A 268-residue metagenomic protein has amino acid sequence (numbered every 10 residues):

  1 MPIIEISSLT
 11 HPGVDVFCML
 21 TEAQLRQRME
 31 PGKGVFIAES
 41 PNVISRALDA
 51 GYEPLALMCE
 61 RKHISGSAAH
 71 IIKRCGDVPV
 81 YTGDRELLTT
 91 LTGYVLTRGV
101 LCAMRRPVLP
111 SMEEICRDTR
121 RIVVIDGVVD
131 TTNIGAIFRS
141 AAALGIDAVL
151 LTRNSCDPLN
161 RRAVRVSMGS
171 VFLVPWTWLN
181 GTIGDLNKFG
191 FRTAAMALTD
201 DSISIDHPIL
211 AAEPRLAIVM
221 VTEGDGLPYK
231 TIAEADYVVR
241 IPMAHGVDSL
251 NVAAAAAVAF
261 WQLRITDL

Functional and structural regions predicted by a protein language model:
M1-H70, S155-C156: Boundary-proximal intrinsically disordered activation/regulatory segments immediately upstream of a helical core
I4, N42, D49, V80-T82 (+1 more regions): RNA substrate-binding interface of SAM-dependent RNA methyltransferases
I6, F36, D126-G127, T152-R153 (+2 more regions): Glycine- and other small-residue-rich loops at beta-strand/loop junctions that grip anionic moieties
P41, K62-H63, L87, P107 (+3 more regions): Short glycine-rich anion-binding loops that position phosphate/pyrophosphate groups of nucleotides and phosphorylated
G66-D77, K230-T231: Short, aromatic/basic amphipathic alpha-helical patches
R74-G93, T177: A glycine-rich helix N-cap at a beta->alpha junction
C102, S140-L144, R153-F172, Y229-L268: Structured adenosyl-cofactor binding patch, chiefly the S-adenosyl-L-methionine
A195-V247: Active-site/ligand-binding-proximal alpha/beta "capping" segment
